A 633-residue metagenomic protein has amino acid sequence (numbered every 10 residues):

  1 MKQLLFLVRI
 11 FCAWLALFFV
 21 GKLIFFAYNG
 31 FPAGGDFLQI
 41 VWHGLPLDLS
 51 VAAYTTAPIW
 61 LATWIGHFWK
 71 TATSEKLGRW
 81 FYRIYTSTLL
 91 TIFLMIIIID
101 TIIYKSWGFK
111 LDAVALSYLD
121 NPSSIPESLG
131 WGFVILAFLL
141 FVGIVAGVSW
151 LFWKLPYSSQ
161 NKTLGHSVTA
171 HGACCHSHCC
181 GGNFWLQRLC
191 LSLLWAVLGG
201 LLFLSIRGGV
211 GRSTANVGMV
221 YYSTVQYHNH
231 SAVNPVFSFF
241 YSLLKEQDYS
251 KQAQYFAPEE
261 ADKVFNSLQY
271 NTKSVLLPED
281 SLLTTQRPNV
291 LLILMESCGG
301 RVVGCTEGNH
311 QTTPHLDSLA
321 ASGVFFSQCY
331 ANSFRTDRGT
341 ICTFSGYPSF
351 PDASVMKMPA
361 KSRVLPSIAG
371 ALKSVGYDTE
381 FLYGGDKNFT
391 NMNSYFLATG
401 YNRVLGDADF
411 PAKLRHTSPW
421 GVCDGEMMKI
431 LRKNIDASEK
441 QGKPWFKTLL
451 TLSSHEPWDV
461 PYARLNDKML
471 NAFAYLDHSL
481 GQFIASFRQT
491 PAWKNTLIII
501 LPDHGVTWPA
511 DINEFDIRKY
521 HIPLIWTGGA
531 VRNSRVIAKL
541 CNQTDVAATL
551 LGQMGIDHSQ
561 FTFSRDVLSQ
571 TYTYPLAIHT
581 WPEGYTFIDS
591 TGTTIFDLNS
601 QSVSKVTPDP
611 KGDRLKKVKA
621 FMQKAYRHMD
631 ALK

Functional and structural regions predicted by a protein language model:
K2-D248: Transmembrane and membrane-interface helices of multi-pass, inner-membrane envelope-modifying transferases
Q3, D36, K76, S124 (+7 more regions): Exposed alpha-helical structural elements
G44, D48, S128, K154-L155 (+8 more regions): Residues that form generic nucleotide/phosphate-binding pockets
T63-I65, F473, F587: Short alpha-helical linear motifs
C174, A215, A530-K633: Membrane-interface soluble catalytic domains
G209-T562, T571-P575, W581-P582: Soluble catalytic regions of membrane-associated enzymes that act on cell-envelope and secretory-pathway components
